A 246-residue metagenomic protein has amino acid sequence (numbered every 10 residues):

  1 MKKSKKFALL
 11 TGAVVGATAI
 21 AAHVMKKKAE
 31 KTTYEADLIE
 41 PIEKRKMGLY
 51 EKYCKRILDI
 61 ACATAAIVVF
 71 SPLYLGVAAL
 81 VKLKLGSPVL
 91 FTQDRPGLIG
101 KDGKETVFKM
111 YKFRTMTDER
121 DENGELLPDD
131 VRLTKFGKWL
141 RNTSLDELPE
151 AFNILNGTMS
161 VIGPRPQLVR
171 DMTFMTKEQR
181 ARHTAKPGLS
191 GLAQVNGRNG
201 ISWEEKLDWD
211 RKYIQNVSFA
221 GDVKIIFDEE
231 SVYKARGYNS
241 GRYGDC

Functional and structural regions predicted by a protein language model:
M1-T11: Membrane-penetrating hydrophobic segments
A13-A17: N-terminal regulatory/sensing modules of transcriptional regulators
T18-T32, I42-D118, I225-C246: A hydrophobic, helix-centered structural microdomain
K26-T33, P88, P96, P149-C246: Hydrophobic structural segments characteristic of membrane proteins
T33-A36, M47-K52, Q93, R114-K135 (+3 more regions): Cytosolic-biased juxtamembrane loops and peripheral soluble domains of multi-pass membrane proteins
G100, R141-E150: Short acidic-aromatic low-complexity motifs
V131, T143-D146, S218: Residue-level signal for the nucleotide or nucleotide-sugar donor/cofactor binding architecture
F136-T143, I214-Q215: Short, well-ordered beta-strand elements within core beta-sheets of diverse protein domains
